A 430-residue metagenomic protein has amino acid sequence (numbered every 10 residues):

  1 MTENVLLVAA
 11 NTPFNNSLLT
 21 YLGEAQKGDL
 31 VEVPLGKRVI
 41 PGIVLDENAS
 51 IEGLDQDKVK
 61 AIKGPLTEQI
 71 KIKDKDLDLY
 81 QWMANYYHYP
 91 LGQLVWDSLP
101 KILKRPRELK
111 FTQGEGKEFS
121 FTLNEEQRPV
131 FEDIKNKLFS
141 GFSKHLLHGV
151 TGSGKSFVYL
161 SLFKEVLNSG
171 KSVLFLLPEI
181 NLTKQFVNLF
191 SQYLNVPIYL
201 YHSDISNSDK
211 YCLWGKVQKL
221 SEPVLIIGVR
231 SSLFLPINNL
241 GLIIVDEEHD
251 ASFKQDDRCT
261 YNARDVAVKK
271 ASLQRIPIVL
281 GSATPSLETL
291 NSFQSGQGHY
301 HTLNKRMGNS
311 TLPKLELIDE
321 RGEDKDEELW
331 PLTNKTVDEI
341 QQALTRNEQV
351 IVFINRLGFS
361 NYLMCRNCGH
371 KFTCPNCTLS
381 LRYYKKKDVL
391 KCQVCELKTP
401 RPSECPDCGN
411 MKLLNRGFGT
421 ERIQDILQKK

Functional and structural regions predicted by a protein language model:
M1-S17, A343-R346, G358, R366-K371: Accessory interdomain/linker segments of ATP-dependent helicases and helicase-like nucleic-acid enzymes that mediate
M1-S282, T289, Q294-S310: Accessory, non-ATPase domains that flank or precede helicase/AAA+ motor cores in DNA-metabolism machines
D46, L200-H202, L280, T302 (+4 more regions): Structural signal for conserved beta-strand scaffold positions within catalytic alpha/beta enzyme cores
I70, V279-A283, D326-L329, K398 (+1 more regions): Hydrophobic alpha-helical scaffolding
E118-F119, F142-G152, S252-F253, L315-W330 (+2 more regions): Glycine-rich phosphate-binding "P-loop"
V158, L329-N334, E339, D388-V389 (+2 more regions): Short, flexible helix-loop junctions that flank or precede catalytic/ligand sites
K270-L273, P277-L280, S286-R366: Conserved interdomain linker/interface between the two RecA-like ATPase lobes of SF2 helicase motors
T345-Q428: Cys/His-rich short segments
